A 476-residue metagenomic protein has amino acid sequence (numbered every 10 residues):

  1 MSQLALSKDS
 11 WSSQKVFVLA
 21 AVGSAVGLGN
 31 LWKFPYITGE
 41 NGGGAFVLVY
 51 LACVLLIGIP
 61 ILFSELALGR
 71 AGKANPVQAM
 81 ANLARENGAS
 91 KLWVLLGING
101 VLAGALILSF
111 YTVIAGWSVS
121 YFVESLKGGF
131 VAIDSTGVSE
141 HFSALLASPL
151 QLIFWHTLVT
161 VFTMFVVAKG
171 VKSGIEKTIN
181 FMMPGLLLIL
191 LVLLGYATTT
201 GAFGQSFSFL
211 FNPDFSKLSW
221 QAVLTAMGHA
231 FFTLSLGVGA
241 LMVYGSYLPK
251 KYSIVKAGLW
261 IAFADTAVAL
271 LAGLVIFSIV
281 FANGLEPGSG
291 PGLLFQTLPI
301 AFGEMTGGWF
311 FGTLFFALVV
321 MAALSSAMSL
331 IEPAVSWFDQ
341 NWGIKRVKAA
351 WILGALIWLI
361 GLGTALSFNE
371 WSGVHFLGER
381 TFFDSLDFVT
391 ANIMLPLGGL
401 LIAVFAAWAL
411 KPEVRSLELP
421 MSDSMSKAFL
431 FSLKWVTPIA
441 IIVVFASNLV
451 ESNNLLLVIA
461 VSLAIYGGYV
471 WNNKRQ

Functional and structural regions predicted by a protein language model:
M1-W32, I59-L66, R70-I98, P249-S253 (+1 more regions): Membrane-interface "cap" regions at the ends of multi-pass membrane proteins
S2-K8, A115-A147, Y247-K251, K256 (+5 more regions): Helix-loop-helix connectors at the membrane interface of multi-pass transporters/channels
S2-S7, W11-S13, E176, N180-L324 (+1 more regions): Membrane-embedded translocation segments of transport machinery
A5-S10, I37-N41, A71-N99, T112-A168 (+6 more regions): Inter-helical loop and helix-membrane interface segments of multi-pass membrane transporters/permeases
S12, L19-G29, G104-L108, T112 (+5 more regions): Hydrophobic, membrane-embedded alpha-helices of multi-pass small-molecule transporters
V16-C53, G239-G245, V255-L259, F263-A264 (+1 more regions): Transmembrane helix-boundary motif of multi-pass solute transporters/channels
V16-V18, S24, I153-F154, A264-L270 (+4 more regions): Loop-to-transmembrane helix boundary motifs in multi-pass membrane proteins
T381-L401, S426-Q476: A generic transmembrane alpha-helix motif of multi-pass inner-membrane proteins
